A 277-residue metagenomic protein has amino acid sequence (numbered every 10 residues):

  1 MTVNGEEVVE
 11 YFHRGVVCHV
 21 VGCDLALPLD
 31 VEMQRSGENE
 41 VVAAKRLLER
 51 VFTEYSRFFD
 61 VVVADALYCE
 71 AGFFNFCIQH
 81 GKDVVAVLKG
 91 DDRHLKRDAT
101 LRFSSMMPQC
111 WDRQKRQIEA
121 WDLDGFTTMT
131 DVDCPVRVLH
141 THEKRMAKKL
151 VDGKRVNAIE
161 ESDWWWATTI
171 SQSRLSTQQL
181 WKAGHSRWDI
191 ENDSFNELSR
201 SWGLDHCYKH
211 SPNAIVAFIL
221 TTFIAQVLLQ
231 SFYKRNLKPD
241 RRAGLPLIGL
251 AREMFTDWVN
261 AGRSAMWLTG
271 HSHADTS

Functional and structural regions predicted by a protein language model:
M1-C23, D30: Active-site-proximal, Lys/Arg-enriched surface segment that forms a nucleic-acid-binding/basic interface patch
M1-V3, A71-K89: A short alpha/beta connector and helix-capping loop motif
C18, A44, F59-L67, V84 (+3 more regions): Short, conserved catalytic/metal-binding motifs centered on acidic residues
E32-E54: Active-site beta-loop-alpha junctions of metal-dependent nucleic acid enzymes, especially the RNase H-like/DDE
V63-A71, G90-D92: Acidic, metal-coordinating catalytic cores used for nucleic-acid/nucleotide bond scission and strand-transfer chemistry
D83-R187: An anionic, glycine-rich sequence signature occurring as long contiguous blocks
W111-T130, S199-S277: A short, flexible helix-boundary coil/loop motif
R174-K209: Short amphipathic alpha-helical "interface-anchor" segments enriched in bulky aromatics
